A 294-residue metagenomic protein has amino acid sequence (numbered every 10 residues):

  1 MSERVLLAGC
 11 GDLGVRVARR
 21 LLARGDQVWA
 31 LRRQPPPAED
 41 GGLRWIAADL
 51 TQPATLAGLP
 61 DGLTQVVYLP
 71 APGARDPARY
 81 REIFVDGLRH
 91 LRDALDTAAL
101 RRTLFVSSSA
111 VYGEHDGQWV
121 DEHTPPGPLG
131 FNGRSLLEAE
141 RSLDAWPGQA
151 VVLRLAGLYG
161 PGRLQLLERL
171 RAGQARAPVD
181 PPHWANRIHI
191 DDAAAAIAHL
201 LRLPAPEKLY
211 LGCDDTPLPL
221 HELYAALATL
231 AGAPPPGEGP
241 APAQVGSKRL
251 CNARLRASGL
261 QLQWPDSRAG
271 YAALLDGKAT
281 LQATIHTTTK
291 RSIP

Functional and structural regions predicted by a protein language model:
L43-T64: Conserved Rossmann-fold cofactor-binding substructure of NAD(P)-dependent oxidoreductases
L63-L104, E138: NAD(P)-cofactor binding segment of oxidoreductase domains
H90-L129: Conserved Rossmann-fold NAD(P)-dependent oxidoreductase catalytic core, especially the SDR/UDP-sugar
D116-V152: Catalytic helix-loop patch of NAD(P)-dependent Rossmann-fold dehydrogenases
R134-L137, W146, Y159-R169, H199-Y210: Glycine/proline-rich active-site loop of Rossmann-fold NAD(P)-dependent oxidoreductases
L158, R163-E168, P178-L201: Substrate-positioning beta->alpha
A194-G246, H286, S292-I293: Mid/C-terminal beta-alpha module of Rossmann-like enzyme folds, strongest in SDR-family dehydrogenases/epimerases
P242-P294: C-terminal amphipathic/interface module of NAD(P)-dependent oxidoreductases and related NAD-binding regulators
